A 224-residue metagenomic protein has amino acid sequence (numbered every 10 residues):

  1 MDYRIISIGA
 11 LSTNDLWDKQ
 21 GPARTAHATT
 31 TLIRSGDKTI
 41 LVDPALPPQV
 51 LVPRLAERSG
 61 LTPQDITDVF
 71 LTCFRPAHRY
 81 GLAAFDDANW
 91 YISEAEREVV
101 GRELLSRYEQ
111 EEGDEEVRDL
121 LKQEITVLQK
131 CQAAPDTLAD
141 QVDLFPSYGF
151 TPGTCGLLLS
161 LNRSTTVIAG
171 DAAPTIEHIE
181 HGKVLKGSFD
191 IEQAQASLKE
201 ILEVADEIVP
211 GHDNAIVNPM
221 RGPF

Functional and structural regions predicted by a protein language model:
M1-D37, E192, A196-S197, V204 (+1 more regions): Zn-dependent metallo-beta-lactamase
D2-I8, A28-R34, I40, Q132-N162: Core dinuclear metal-dependent hydrolase active-site scaffold
I8-A10, D43-L46, F74, A95-E96 (+3 more regions): Active-site metal-binding loops of divalent metal-dependent hydrolases
T13-T30, R34-D68: Pre-active-site segment of Zn-dependent metallo-hydrolases
I33, D43, I66, C73 (+6 more regions): Divalent metal-coordination and catalytic microenvironments
A45-T126: Active-site HxH/HxHxD metal-binding segment of metal-dependent hydrolases
E94-P146, K186-D206: Metallo-beta-lactamase
P146, P152-G222: Metallo-beta-lactamase
